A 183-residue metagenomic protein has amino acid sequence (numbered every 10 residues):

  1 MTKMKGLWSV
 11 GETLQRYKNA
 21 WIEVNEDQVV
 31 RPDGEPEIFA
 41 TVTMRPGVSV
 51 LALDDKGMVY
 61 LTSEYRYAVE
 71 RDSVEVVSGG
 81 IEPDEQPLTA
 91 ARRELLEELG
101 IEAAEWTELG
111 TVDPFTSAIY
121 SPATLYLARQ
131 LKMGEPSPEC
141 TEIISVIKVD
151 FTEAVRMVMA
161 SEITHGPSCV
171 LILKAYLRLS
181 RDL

Functional and structural regions predicted by a protein language model:
T2-W8, E35, D72, P83 (+3 more regions): Nudix hydrolase/Nudix homology domain
K3-L7, V48-R93: Conserved Nudix-box catalytic region and its N-terminal flanking loop in Nudix hydrolases and closely related
E12-S49, D55: Acidic, metal-coordinating catalytic segment for phosphate/diphosphate chemistry, firing primarily on the Nudix
Q15-N19, Y67, V112-T124: Acidic pyrophosphate-coordinating catalytic loop
E26-Q28, A52, L127-R129, K148-D150: Short, well-ordered beta-strand micro-motif
Q28-D33, F115-G134: Active-site-adjacent beta-strand/loop module that shapes the phosphate/pyrophosphate-binding cleft
V76-E108, Y126, P138-C140, D150: The catalytic Nudix box helix
